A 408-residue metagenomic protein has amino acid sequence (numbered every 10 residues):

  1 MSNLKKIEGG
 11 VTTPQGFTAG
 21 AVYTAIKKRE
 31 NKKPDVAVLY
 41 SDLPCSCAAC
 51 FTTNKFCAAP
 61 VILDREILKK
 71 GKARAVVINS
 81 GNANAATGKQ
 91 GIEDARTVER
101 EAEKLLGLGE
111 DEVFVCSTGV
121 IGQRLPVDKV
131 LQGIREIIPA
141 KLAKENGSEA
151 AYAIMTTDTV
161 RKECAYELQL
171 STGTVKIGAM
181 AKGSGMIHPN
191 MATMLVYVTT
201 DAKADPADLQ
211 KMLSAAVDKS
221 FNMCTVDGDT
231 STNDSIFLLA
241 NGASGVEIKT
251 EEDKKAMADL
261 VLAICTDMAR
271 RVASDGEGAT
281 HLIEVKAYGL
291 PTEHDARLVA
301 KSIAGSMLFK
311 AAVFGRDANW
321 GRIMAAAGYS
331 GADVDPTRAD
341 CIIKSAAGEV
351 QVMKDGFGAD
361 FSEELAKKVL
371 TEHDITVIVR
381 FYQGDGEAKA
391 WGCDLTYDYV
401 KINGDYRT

Functional and structural regions predicted by a protein language model:
S2-N79, A83-E93, E103-T408: A structural signal for small-residue-enriched, beta-sheet-centric alpha/beta enzyme cores and oligomeric scaffold folds
E99: Generic structural marker for isolated residues within well-ordered, non-membrane alpha-helices of soluble domains
